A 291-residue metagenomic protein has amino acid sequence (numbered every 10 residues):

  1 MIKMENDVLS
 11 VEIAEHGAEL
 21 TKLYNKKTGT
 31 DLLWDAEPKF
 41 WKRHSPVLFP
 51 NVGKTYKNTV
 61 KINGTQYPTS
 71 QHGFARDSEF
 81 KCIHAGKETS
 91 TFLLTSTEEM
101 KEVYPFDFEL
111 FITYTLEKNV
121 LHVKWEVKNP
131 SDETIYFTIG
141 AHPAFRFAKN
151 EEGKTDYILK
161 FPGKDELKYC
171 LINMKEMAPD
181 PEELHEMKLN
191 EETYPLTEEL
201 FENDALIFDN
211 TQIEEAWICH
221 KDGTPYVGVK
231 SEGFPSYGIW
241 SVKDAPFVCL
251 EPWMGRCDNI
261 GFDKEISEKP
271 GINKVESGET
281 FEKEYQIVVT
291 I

Functional and structural regions predicted by a protein language model:
M1-I62, Q66-S70, T211-G233, F281-I291: Beta-strand-rich N-terminal accessory domains
I2, T21, S90, L121-V123 (+2 more regions): Hydrophobic residues embedded in beta-strands of well-ordered beta-sheets
M4, S96-N150: Acidic, contiguous internal or C-terminal segments within carbohydrate-active enzymes that form a structured patch used
T65-K118: Extended, loop-rich substrate-binding clefts of extracytoplasmic carbohydrate-active enzymes
I83-S90, T115-V120, K149-G153, V242-A245 (+1 more regions): A short, structured loop/turn motif at beta-sheet edges
S90-F92, L110-I112, V123, I139-A141 (+3 more regions): Hydrophobic residues positioned within well-ordered beta-strands of beta-sheet architectures
A144-F147, E151-S231: Active-site/ligand-binding surface loops and adjacent short beta/alpha elements that line catalytic pockets across
P225-I291: Active-site pocket scaffolds in enzymes
